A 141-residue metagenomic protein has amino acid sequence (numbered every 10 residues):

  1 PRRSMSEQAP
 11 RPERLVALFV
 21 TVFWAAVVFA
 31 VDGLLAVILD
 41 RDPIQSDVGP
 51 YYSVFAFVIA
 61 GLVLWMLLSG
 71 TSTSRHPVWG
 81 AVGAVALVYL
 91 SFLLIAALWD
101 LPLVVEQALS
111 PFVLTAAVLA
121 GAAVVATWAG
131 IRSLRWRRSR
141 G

Functional and structural regions predicted by a protein language model:
R3-A17, R41-D42, G61-A84, V104 (+1 more regions): Cytoplasmic membrane-interface segments at the C-terminal ends of transmembrane helices
L15, F23, A116-A120: Generic hydrophobic-segment detector
V16-D32: Alpha-helical transmembrane segments
F19-F23, V78-L94: Transmembrane alpha-helical segments of multi-pass membrane proteins
V28-F57, F92-L119: Membrane interfacial helix motifs at helix-loop boundaries and amphipathic/re-entrant anchors
F29-G33, A60-W65, Y89, L93 (+1 more regions): Transmembrane alpha-helical segments of multi-pass membrane transport proteins and ion-pumping complexes
